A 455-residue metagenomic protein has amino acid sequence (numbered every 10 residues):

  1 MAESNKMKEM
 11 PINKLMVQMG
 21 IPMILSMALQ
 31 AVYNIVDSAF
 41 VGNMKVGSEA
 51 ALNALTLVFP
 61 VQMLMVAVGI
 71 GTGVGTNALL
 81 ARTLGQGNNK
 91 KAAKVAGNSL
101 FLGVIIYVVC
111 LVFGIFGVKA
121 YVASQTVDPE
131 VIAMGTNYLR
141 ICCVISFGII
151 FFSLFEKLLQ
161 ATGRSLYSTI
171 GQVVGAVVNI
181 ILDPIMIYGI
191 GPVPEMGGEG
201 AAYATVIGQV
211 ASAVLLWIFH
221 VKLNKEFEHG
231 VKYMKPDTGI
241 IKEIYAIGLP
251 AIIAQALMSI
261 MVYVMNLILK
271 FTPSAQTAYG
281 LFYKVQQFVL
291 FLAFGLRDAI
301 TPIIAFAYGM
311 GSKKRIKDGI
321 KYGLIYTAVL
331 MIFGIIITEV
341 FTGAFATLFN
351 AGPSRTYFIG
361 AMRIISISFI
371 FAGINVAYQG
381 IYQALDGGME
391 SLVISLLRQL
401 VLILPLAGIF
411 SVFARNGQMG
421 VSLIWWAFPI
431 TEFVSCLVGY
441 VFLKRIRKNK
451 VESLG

Functional and structural regions predicted by a protein language model:
M1-G20, L80-F147, V193-L249, I304-S368 (+1 more regions): Short alpha-helical transmembrane segments in multi-pass integral membrane proteins
M7-A39, N43-G47, P60-G75, L79 (+6 more regions): N-terminal transmembrane alpha-helices
Q18-D37, I141, G175, G208-S212 (+4 more regions): Transmembrane helical elements of multi-pass membrane transporters/channels
M23, M27, A39, A78 (+16 more regions): Transmembrane alpha-helix boundary and packing residues in multipass membrane permease domains and related
A28, V32-N53, V122-P129, I185-M196 (+5 more regions): Helix-terminus/linker motif at the lipid-water interface of multi-pass membrane proteins
E49-P60, G135, L139, P273-F288 (+2 more regions): Small-residue hotspots at the loop-to-helix junctions and early N-terminal turns of transmembrane alpha-helices
L52-V112, I149-S168, A278-I336, V340-T342 (+2 more regions): Small-residue-rich hydrophobic transmembrane alpha-helices
G73, C142-Q160, S168-A176, A201-L216 (+4 more regions): Short runs within selected transmembrane alpha-helices of multi-pass transporters and secretion channels
